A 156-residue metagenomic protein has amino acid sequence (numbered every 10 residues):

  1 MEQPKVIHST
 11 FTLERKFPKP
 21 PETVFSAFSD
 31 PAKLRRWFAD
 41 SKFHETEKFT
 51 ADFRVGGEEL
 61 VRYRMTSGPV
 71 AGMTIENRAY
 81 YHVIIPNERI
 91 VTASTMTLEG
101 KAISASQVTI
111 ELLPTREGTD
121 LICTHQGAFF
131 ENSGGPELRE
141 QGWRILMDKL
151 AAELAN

Functional and structural regions predicted by a protein language model:
M1-E45: Hydrophobic ligand-binding cavity/cleft-lining segments
K5-I7, F53, A71-I75, G100-S104: A generic structural micro-feature
T12, A32-T74: Short beta-edge strand/loop motif at the mouth of beta-sheet-based domains
R15, K48-A51, N77-V83, S106-L113: Hydrophobic/aromatic beta-strand elements that line small-molecule binding cavities or substrate pockets in beta-rich
V24-F25, L34, E59, Y81 (+4 more regions): Hydrophobic pocket/interface hotspot
V83, G127-N156: A conserved amphipathic terminal alpha-helix motif
I85-I90: Short, conserved beta-turn/loop elements at beta-strand boundaries and strand-helix junctions
A93-A102, T124-E131: Short, solvent-exposed aromatic-acidic interface loops
